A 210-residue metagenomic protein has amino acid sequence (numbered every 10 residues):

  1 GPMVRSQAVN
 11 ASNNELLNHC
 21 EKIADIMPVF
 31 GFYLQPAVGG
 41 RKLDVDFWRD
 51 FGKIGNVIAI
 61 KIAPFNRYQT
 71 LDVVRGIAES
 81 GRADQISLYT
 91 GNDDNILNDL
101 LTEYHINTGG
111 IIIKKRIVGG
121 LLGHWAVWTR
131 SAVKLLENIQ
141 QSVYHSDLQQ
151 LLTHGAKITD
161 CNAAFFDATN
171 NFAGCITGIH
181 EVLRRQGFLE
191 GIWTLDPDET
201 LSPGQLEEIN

Functional and structural regions predicted by a protein language model:
G1-W48, D198-E199: Active-site beta->alpha loop and helix N-cap motifs at the rims of alpha/beta catalytic domains
P2, V9-N13, N66, L100-L101 (+2 more regions): Repeat-unit-sized solenoid/scaffold elements
L17, V38, V45, T70-V74 (+4 more regions): Charge-rich, low-complexity amphipathic helices in intrinsically disordered tails/linkers adjacent to domains
K22, F30, Q35-C175: Catalytic alpha/beta core domains of metabolic enzymes, predominantly
D160-N210: C-terminal extensions of enzymes
